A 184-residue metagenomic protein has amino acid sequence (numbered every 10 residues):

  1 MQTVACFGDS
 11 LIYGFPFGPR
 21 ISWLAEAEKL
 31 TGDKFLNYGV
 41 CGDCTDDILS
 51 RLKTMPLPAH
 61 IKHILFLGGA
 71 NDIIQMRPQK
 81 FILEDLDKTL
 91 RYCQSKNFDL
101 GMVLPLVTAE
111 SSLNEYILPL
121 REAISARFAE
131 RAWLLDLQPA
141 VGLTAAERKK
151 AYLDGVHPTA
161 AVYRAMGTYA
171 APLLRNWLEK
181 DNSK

Functional and structural regions predicted by a protein language model:
M1-C41, D46, R51-H60: Serine-esterase "nucleophile elbow" of acetyl-processing enzymes
G14-P16, E110-K184: Catalytic His-Asp segment of secreted/periplasmic serine-dependent ester chemistry enzymes
F17-R20, D46-D85, G101-M102, T108: Oxyanion-hole/transition-state-stabilizing segment in secreted/luminal serine hydrolases and related acyltransferases
W23, A27, R51, I82-T89 (+1 more regions): A general structural detector for well-ordered alpha-helical segments in enzyme core domains, enriched
T31, K96-N97, E130-R131: Helix C-cap/helix->beta junction micro-motif
N37-G39, L104, D136: Residue-level recognition of beta-strand->loop/alpha-helix junctions
L57-I61, K96-N97, W177-L178: Glycine-rich phosphate-binding loop signature in dinucleotide/nucleotide-binding domains
L67-N71, T89-L120: Active-site segments of SGNH/GDSL-like serine hydrolases that catalyze O-acetyl group transfer/hydrolysis on lipids
